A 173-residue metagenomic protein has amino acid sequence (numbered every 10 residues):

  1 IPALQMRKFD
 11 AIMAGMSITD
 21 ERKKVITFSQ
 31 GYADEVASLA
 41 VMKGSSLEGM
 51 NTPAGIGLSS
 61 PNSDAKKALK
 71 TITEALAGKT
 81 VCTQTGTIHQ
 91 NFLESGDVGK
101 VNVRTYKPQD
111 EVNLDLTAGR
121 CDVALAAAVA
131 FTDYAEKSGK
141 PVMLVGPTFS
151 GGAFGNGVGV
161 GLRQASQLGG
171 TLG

Functional and structural regions predicted by a protein language model:
I1-T71, T148-A153: Acidic, polar ligand-binding/catalytic clefts
P2, E74, N113-L114: Alpha-helical segments flanking ligand/cofactor-binding loops in enzyme cores
L4-Q5, D115-T117, V160: Hydrophobic residues within well-ordered alpha-helices
K8-D10, A77-T80, G99-N102, C121 (+1 more regions): Loop/turn elements at helix/coil->beta-strand transitions in domains of secreted/extracellular proteins
G15-K24, N91-G96, T117-A118, D122-F154: A ligand-binding cleft/hinge motif common to bilobed small-molecule-binding domains
D34, S38-P108, A128-V129, Q167: Bilobed "Venus flytrap"/periplasmic-binding protein-like clamshell domains and structurally analogous long
D34-V41, V129, E136-T171: Periplasmic-binding protein-like
V81-C82, A124, G161: Short, well-ordered beta-strand segments
